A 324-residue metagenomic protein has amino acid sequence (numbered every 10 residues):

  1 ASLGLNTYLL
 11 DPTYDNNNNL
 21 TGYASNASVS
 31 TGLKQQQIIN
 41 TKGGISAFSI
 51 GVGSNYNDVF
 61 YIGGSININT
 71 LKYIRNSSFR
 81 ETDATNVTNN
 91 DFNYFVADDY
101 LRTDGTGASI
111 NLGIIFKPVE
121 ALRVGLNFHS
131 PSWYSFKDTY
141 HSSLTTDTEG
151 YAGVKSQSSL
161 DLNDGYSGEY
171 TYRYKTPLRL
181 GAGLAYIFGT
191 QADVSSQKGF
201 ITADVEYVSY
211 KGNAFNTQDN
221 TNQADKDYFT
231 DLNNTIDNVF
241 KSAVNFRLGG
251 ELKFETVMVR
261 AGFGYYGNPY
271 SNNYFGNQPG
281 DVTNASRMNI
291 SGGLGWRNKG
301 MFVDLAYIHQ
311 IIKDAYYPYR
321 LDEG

Functional and structural regions predicted by a protein language model:
A1-G324: Outer-membrane beta-barrel porins/channels
